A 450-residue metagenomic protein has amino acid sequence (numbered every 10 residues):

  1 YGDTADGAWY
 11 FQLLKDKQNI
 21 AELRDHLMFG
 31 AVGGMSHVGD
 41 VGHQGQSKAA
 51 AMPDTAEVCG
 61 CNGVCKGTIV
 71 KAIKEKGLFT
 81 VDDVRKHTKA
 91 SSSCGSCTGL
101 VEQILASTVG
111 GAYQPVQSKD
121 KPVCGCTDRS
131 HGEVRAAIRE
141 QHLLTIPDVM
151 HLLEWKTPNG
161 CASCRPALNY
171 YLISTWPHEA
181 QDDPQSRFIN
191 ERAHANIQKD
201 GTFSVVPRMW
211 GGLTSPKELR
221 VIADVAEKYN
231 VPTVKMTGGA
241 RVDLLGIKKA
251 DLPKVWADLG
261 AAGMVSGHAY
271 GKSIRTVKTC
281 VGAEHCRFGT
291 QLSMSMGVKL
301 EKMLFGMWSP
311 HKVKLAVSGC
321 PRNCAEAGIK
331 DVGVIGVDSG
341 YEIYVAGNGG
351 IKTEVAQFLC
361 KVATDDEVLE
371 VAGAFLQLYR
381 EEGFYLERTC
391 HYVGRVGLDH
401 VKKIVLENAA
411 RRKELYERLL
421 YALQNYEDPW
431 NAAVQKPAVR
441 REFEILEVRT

Functional and structural regions predicted by a protein language model:
Y1-V38, Q44-T55, A72: C-terminal catalytic lobe of FAD-dependent flavoproteins
G7-Q12, V70, G99, I104-A106 (+4 more regions): Charge-rich, low-aromatic oligomerization/scaffolding segments with amphipathic character
H43-D82, Q117-D148, K199, K217-I222: C-terminal accessory/binding modules appended to enzymatic or scaffolding proteins
T55-I69, R85-A106, S118-E133, E154-N169 (+6 more regions): Local cysteine-cluster metal-coordination motifs and their immediate loop/turn environment, predominantly Fe-S cluster
D82, P147-D148, A162, A180-D182 (+5 more regions): Flexible, glycine/charged-enriched surface loops at secondary-structure junctions
S91, G95-T202, E417-T450: Intrinsic disorder at enzyme termini
L100, G125, S130, F203-S339 (+1 more regions): Small-residue-enriched alpha-helical segments and adjacent helix-cap loops that form tight helix-helix packing
G319, N323, G328-R388, K402: Mobile "lid/hinge" segments at catalytic clefts and subdomain interfaces of large enzymes
